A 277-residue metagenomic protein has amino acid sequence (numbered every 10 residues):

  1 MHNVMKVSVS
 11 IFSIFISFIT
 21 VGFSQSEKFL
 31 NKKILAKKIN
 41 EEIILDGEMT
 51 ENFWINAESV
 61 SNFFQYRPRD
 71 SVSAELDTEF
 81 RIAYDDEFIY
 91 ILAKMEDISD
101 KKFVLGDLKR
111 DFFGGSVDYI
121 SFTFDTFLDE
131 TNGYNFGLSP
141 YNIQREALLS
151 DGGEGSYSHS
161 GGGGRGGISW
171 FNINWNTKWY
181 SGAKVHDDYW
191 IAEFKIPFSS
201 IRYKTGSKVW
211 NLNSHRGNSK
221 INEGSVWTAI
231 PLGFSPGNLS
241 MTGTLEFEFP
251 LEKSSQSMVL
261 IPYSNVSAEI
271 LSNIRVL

Functional and structural regions predicted by a protein language model:
M1-K6: N-terminal secretory signal peptides that target proteins for export/translocation
S10-F18: Bacterial N-terminal signal peptides
F23-L277: Structural preference for beta-rich elements and adjacent junctions enriched in aromatics
